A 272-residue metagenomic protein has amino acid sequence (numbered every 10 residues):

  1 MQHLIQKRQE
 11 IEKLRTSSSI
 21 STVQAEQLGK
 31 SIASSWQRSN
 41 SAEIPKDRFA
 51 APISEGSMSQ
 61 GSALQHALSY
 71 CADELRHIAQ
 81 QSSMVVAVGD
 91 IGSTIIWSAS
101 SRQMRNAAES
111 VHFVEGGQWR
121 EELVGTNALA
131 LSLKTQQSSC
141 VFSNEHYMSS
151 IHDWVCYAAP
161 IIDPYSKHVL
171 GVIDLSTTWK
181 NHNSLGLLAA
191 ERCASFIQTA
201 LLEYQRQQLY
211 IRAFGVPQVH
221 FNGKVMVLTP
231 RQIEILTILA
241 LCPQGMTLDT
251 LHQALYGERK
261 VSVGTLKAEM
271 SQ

Functional and structural regions predicted by a protein language model:
M1-V114: Intrinsically disordered, low-complexity terminal regulatory regions
S17-R38, G125-D153, Q198-Q218: Cysteine/selenocysteine-centered motifs that mediate thiol-based redox chemistry or coordinate metal-sulfur cofactors
S59-A67, F196-R206: Short, charged amphipathic alpha-helical "coupling" segments at sensory-output junctions in signaling proteins
L68-C71, G125, Q232: Amphipathic coiled-coil/heptad-repeat helices and related helical stalk/stem segments that mediate oligomerization
Y70-I78, L131, I238, A254 (+1 more regions): Amphipathic alpha-helical regulatory segments at dimerization interfaces that relay allosteric signals between sensory
S82, D90-W97, V111-I197: Sensory/regulatory domains in signal-transduction proteins
Y204-Q272: Intrinsically disordered, low-complexity protein-interaction/activation regions
